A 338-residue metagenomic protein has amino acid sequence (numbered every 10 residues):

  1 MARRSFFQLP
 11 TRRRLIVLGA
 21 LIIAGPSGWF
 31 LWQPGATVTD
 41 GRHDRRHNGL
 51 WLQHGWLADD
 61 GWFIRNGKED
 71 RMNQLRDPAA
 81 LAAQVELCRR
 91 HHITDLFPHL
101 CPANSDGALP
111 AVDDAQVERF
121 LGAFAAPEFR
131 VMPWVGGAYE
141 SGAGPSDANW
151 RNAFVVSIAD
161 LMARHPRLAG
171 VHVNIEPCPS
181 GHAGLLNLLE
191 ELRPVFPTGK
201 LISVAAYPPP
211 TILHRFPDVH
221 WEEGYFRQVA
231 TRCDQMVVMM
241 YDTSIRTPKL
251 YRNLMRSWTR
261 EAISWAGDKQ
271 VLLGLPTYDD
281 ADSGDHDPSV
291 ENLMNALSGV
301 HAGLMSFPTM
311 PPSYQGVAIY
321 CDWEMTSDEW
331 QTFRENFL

Functional and structural regions predicted by a protein language model:
R14-Q33: Hydrophobic membrane-insertion alpha-helices, especially the h-region of bacterial N-terminal signal peptides
G28-C88, I93-T94, V135-A138, V317-Y320: Boundary/entry segment of secreted carbohydrate-active catalytic domains
W32-Q33, Y241, D268-L338: Substrate-binding cleft of secreted/luminal carbohydrate-active enzymes
Q74-N104, L161-G170, Q235: Catalytic domains of carbohydrate-active enzymes, especially glycoside hydrolases
A83-L87, F97-G136, P179-V204, L250-N253: Aromatic-lined substrate-binding rim segments of carbohydrate-active enzymes
P98, N104-S105, P166-P179, V204 (+2 more regions): Aromatic- and acid-rich polysaccharide-binding/catalytic face of secreted or lumenal carbohydrate-active enzymes
A115, L201, Y241-A281: Glycoside hydrolase catalytic-domain groove-lining segments
R130-G142, G181-E223, G267-D280, Y314 (+1 more regions): Aromatic-lined carbohydrate-recognition surfaces of secreted/lumenal glycan-active proteins
